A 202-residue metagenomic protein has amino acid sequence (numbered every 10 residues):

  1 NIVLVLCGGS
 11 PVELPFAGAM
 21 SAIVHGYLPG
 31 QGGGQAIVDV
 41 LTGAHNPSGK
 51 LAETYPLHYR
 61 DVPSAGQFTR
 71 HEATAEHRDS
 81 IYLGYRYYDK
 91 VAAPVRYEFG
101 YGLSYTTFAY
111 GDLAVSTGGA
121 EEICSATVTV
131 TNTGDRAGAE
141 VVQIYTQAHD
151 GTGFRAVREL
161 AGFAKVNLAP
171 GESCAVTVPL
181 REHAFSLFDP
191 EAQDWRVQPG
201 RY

Functional and structural regions predicted by a protein language model:
V5-A139, Y145, H149, P170 (+1 more regions): Secreted, periplasmic, or luminal enzymes acting at the cell surface/secretory milieu
A137-I144, A156, F188-E191: Short, hydrophobic/aromatic beta-strand segments
T152-P190: Intrinsically disordered, low-complexity Pro/Gly/Ser/Thr-rich segments with frequent PxxP/GP/PP motifs and embedded
Q193-R201: A glycine-anchored, Pro-Gly-centered beta-turn/N-cap motif
